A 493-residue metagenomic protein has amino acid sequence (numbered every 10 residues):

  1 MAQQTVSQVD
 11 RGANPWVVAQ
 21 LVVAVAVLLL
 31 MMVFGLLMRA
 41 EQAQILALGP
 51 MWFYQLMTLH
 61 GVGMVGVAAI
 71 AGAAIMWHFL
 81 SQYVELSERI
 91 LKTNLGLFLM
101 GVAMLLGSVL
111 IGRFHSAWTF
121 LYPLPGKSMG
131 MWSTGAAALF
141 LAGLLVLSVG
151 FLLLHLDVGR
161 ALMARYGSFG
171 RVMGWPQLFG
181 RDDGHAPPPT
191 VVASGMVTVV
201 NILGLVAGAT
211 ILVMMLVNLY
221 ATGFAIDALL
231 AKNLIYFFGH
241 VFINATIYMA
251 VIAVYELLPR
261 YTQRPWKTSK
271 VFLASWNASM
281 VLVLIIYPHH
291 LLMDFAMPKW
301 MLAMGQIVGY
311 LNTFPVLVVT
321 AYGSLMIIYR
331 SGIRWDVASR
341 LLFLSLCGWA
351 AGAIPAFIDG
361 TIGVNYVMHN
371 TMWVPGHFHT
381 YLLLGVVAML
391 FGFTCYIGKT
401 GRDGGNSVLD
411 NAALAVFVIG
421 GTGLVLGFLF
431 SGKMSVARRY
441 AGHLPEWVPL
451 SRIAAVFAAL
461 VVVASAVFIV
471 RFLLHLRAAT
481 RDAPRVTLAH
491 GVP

Functional and structural regions predicted by a protein language model:
M1-G12: Short, Lys/Arg-rich, polar N-terminal cytosolic tail immediately upstream of the first transmembrane signal-anchor
W16-Q44, F53-P123, S133-R165, P189-T222 (+7 more regions): Hydrophobic cores of alpha-helical transmembrane segments in multi-pass integral membrane proteins
R171-R181, L216-L229: Short, flexible helix-coil linker/hinge segments at the edges of structured domains or between repeats
W175-M196: Flexible inter-domain linker/hinge segments
F295-G305: Membrane-helix interface and helix-disruption motif detector
Y329-W335: Histidine/acidic residue-rich metal-binding segments in metalloenzymes
N365-V374: Flexible, glycine/threonine-enriched loop-and-boundary segments that flank and lead into catalytic domains of large
